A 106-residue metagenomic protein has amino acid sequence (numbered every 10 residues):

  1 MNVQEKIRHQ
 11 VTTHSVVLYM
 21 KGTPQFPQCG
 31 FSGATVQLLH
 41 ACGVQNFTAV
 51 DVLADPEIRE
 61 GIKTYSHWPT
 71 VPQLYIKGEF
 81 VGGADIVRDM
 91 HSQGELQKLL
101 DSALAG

Functional and structural regions predicted by a protein language model:
M1-R8: Flexible, polar/low-complexity N-terminal or interdomain linker segments that lie immediately upstream of folded
E5, R59-T64: TIR-domain catalytic/interaction hotspot
R8-H9, R88: Short secondary-structure boundary/capping segments
H9-N46: Local sequence-structure signature of Cys/Sec-based thiol-disulfide redox active-site neighborhoods
Y19, Q73-K77: Acidic beta-strand-to-loop metal/phosphate-binding motif
V44-R59: Thiol-based oxidoreductase modules, predominantly thioredoxin-like and allied folds used for disulfide exchange
T64-T70: Thiol/disulfide oxidoreductase modules built on the thioredoxin-like
I76-A105: Non-catalytic, surface beta->alpha helical segment in thiol-disulfide oxidoreductase systems
